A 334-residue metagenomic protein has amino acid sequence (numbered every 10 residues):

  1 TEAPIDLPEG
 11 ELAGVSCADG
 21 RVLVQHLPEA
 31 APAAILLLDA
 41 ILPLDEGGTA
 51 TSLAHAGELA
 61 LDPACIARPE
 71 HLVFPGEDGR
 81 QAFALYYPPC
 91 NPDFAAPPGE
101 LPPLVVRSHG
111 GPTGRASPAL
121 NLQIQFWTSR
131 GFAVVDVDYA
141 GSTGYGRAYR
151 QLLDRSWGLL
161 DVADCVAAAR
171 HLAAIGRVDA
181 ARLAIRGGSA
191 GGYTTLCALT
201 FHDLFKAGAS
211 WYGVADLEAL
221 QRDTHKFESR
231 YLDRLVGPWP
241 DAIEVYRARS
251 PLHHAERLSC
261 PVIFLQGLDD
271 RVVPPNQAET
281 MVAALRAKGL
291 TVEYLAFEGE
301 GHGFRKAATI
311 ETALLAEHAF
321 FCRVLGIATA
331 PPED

Functional and structural regions predicted by a protein language model:
E2-D6: A short beta-strand motif characteristic of beta-propeller blades
P8-Q25, L59-D62, R68-H71, Q123-Q125 (+1 more regions): Conserved beta-propeller blade repeats
E9, H26-I35, A116, G141: A flexible loop/linker signature enriched in serine peptidases of the S9 family
E11, A31, G47-T49, D78-R80 (+1 more regions): Short acidic/polar mixed-charge low-complexity motifs
L27-V73: An N-terminal hydrophobic leader/cap segment in hydrolases
H55-A181, R186-G188, A215, L220-R230: Cap/lid segment of the alpha/beta-hydrolase catalytic domain
Y139-D334: Active-site-proximal cap/loop segments of hydrolase catalytic domains
